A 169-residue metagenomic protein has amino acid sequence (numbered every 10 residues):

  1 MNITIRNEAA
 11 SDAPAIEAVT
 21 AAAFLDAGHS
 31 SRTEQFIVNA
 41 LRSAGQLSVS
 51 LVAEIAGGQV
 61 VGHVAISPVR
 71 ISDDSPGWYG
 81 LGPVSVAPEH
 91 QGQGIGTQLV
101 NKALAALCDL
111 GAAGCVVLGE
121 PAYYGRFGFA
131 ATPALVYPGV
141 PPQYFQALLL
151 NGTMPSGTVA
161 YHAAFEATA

Functional and structural regions predicted by a protein language model:
I3-A18: A short beta-loop-alpha structural element at the N-terminal edge of CoA-dependent acyl/N-acetyltransferase catalytic
E17, A23-A56, V60-P68: Active-site rim helix/loop that mediates acceptor-substrate recognition in acyltransferases
A23, A106, Y123: Short alpha-helical functional segments enriched in proximate histidine and acidic residues
I55-G57, E89, L149-T153: Short loop segments at secondary-structure junctions
S75-P88: Conserved acetyl-CoA binding element of GNAT-fold acetyltransferases
V86, G92-A105, V117: Conserved acetyl-CoA-binding loop-helix of GNAT-fold acetyltransferases
D109-A113, L118-P142: Conserved active-site alpha-helix within GNAT-family acetyltransferase domains
V116, Y137-A169: C-terminal "cap" of GNAT-fold acetyltransferases
